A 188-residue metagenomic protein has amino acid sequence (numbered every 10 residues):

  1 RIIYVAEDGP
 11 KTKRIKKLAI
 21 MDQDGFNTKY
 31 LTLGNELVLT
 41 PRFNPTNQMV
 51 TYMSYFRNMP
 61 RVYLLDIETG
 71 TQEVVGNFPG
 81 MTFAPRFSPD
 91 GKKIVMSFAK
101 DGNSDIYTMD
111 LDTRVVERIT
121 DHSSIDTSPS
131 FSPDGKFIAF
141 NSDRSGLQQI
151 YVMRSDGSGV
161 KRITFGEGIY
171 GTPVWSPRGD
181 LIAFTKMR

Functional and structural regions predicted by a protein language model:
R1-M21: An edge-strand/N-cap motif at the start of beta-rich repeat modules
I2, V50, G91-I94, G135-I138 (+1 more regions): Hydrophobic beta-strand positions that form the internal "hydrophobic ladder" of WD40/Gbeta-like beta-propeller blades
D8-T12, F56-M59, K100-N103, R144-L147 (+1 more regions): Short glycine/acidic-enriched loop and turn motifs that connect beta-strands
K17-A19, R61-Y63, D105-Y107, Q149-Y151: A short loop-to-beta-strand structural motif that recurs across blades of beta-propeller domains
M21-L39, L65-F83, M109-T127, M153-I169 (+1 more regions): Multi-bladed beta-propeller domains
P45-T46, P89-D90, P133-D134, P177-R178: Residue-level detector of Asp-centered blade-edge/turn motifs that repeat once per structural unit in beta-propeller
